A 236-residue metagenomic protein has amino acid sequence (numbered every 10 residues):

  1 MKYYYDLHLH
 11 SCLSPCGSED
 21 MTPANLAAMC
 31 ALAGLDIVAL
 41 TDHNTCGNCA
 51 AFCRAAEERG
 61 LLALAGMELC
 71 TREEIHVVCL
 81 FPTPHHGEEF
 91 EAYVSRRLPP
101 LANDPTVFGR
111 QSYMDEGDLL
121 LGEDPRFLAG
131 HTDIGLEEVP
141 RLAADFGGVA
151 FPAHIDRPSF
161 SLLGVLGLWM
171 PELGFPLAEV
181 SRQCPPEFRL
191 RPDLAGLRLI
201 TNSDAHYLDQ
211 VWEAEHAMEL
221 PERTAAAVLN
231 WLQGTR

Functional and structural regions predicted by a protein language model:
M1-E73, L166-E172, P185-E187, D209 (+1 more regions): An N-terminally biased module of ancient metal coordination in phosphate/nucleic-acid-related enzymes
K2, A55-P176, C184-P186, A227-V228: Extended substrate/RNA-proximal surfaces in nucleic-acid metabolism proteins
H8, D42, C79, A150 (+1 more regions): Conserved, mostly hydrophobic/aromatic
A39-T41, P152, E179: Conserved beta-strand positions in the central sheet of alpha/beta enzyme cores
V77-P82, A214-H216, T235: Short, surface-exposed amphipathic charged segments that create phosphate/polyanion-binding patches used for binding
V149, M170-L177, L194-I200, H216-E219: Glycine-enriched alpha-helix->loop->beta-strand junction motifs that scaffold or abut catalytic
R198-E213: Short acidic/histidine-rich active-site segments
E219-R236: Mid-to-C-terminal alpha-helical segments outside catalytic/metal-binding sites
